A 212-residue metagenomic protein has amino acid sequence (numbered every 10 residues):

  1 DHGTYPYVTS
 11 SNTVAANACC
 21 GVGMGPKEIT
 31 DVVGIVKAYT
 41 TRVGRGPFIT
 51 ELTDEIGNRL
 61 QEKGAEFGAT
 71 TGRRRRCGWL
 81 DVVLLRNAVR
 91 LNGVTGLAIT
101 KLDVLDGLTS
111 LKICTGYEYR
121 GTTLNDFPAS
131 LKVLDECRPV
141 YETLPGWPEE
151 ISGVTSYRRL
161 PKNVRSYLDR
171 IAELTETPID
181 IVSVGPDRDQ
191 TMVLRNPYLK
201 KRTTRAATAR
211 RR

Functional and structural regions predicted by a protein language model:
D1-R212: Non-transmembrane, aqueous-exposed alpha-helical and coiled segments at domain scale
